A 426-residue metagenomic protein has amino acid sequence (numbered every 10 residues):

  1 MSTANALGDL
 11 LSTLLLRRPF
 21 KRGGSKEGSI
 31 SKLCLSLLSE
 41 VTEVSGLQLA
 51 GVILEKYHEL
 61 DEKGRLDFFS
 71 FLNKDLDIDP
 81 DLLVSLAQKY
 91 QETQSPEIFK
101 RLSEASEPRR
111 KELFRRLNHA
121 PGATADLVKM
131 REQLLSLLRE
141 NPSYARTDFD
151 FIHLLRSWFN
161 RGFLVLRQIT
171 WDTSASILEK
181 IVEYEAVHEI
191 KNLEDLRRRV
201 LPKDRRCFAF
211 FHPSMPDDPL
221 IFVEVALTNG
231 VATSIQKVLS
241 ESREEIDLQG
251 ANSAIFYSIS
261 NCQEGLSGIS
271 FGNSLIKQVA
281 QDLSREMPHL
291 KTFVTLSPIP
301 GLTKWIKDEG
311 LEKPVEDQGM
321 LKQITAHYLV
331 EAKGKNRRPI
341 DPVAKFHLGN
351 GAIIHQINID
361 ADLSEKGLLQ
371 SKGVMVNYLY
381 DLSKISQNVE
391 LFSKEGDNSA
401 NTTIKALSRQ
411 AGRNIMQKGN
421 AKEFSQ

Functional and structural regions predicted by a protein language model:
M1-Q426: Extended, composition-driven regions rather than compact fold-specific motifs
